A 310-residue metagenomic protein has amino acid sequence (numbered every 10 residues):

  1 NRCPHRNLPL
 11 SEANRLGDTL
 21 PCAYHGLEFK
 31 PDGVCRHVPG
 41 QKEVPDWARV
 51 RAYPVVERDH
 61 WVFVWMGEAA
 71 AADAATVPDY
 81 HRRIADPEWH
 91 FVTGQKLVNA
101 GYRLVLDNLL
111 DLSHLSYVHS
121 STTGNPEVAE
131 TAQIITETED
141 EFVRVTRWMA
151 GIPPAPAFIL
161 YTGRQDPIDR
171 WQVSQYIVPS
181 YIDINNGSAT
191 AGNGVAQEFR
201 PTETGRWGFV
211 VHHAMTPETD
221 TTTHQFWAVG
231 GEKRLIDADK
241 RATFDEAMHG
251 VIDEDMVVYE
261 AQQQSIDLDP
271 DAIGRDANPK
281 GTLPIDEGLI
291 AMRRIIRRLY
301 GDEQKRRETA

Functional and structural regions predicted by a protein language model:
N1-H90, A310: Rieske [2Fe-2S] iron-sulfur-binding domain
D73-A310: C-terminal catalytic domain of Rieske-type non-heme iron oxygenases
